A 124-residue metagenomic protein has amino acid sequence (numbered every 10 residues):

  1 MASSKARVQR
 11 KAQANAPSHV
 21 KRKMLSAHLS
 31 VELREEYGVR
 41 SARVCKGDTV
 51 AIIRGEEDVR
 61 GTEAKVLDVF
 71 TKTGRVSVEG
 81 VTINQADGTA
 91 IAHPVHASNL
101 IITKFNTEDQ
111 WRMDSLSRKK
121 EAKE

Functional and structural regions predicted by a protein language model:
M1-K46, K119-E124: Intrinsically disordered, Lys/Arg-rich N-terminal extensions and targeting peptides of nucleic-acid-associated proteins
R40-R43, E57, P94: Residue-level "contact hotspot" at macromolecular interaction interfaces
I53-R60, T82-N84: Short, charged beta-turn/beta-strand-edge "cap" motif at the junction between a beta-strand and an adjacent loop
E63-K119: Structured, basic alpha/beta domains of bacterial-type, RNA-associated proteins
